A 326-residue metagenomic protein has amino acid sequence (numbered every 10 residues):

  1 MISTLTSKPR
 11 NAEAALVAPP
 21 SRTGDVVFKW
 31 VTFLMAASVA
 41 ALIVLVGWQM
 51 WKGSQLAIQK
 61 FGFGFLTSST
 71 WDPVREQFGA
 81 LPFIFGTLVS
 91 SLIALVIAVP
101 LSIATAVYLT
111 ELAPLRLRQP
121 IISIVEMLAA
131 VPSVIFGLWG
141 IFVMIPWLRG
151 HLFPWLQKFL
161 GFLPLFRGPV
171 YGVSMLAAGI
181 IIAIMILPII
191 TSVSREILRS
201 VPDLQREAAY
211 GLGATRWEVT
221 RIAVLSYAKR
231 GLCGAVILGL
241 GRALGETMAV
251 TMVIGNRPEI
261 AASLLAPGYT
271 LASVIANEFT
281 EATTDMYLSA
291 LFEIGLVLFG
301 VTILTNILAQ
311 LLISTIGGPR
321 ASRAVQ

Functional and structural regions predicted by a protein language model:
M1-M35, A309-Q326: Transmembrane alpha-helical segments of polytopic membrane transport and secretion proteins
A12-V31, W48-A94, P114-L115, L163 (+2 more regions): Periplasmic/extracellular loop-to-transmembrane helix junction in inner-membrane transport proteins
T23-G24, W30, V107-F136, I141-F142 (+2 more regions): Short loop segments and helix-boundary regions at transmembrane helix junctions of multi-pass inner-membrane proteins
Q59-F78, F136-I184: Membrane-interfacial helix termini and adjacent extracytoplasmic/periplasmic loops of multi-pass transporters
L81-Y108, V236, L298: Transmembrane alpha-helix signature in integral membrane proteins
A94-V125, A309-G318: Transmembrane-helix boundary motif in ABC transporter permease subunits
I124-M127, V131, I135, I190-I197 (+3 more regions): Transmembrane alpha-helices
V250-G300: Interhelical loop and adjacent transmembrane-helix boundary motif in polytopic membrane transport permeases
